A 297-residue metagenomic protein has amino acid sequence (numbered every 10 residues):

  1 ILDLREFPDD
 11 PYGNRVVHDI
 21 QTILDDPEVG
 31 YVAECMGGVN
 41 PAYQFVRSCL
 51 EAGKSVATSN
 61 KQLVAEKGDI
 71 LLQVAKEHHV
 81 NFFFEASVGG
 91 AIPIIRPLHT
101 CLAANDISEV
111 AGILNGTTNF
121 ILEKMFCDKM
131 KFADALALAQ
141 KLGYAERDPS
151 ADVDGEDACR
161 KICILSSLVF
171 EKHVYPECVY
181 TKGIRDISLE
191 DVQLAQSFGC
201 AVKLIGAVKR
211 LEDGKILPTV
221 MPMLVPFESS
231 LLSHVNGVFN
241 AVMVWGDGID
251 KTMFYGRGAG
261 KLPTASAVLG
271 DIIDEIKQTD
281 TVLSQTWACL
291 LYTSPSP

Functional and structural regions predicted by a protein language model:
I1-E51: N-terminal glycine-/serine-/threonine-rich beta1-alpha1-beta2 phosphate-ribose binding loop of Rossmann-like
V17, A33-E34, A57-S59, F82-A86 (+2 more regions): General beta-strand structural signal in soluble alpha/beta enzymes
L50-E66: ADP-ribose/adenylate-binding Rossmann-like module
K61-F82: Rossmann-fold NAD(P)-binding glycine/threonine-rich loop
F83-A145, E156-D157: Rossmann-like NAD(P)H-binding beta-loop-alpha module
D134-H234, F239-A241, G260: Substrate-binding/catalytic subdomain of NAD(P)-dependent oxidoreductase enzymes
S229-L291: ATP-dependent carboxylate/acyl-activation modules
Y292-P297: Conserved small/polar residues in nucleotide/adenosyl-binding loops
